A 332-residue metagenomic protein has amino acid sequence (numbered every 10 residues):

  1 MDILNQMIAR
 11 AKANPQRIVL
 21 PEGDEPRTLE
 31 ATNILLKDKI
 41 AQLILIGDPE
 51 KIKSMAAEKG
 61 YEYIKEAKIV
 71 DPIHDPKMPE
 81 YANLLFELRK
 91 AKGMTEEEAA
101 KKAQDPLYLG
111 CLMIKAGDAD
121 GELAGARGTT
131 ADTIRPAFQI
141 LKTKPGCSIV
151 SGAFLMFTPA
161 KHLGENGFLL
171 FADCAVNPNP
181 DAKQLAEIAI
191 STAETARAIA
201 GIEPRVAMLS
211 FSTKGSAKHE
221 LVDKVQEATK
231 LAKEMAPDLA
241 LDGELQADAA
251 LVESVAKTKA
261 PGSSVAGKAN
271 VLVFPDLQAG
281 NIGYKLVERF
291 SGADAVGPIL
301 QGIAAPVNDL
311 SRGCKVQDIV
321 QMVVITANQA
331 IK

Functional and structural regions predicted by a protein language model:
M1-A266, V271-K332: Anion-binding alpha/beta catalytic cores of soluble intermediary-metabolism enzymes, centered on
